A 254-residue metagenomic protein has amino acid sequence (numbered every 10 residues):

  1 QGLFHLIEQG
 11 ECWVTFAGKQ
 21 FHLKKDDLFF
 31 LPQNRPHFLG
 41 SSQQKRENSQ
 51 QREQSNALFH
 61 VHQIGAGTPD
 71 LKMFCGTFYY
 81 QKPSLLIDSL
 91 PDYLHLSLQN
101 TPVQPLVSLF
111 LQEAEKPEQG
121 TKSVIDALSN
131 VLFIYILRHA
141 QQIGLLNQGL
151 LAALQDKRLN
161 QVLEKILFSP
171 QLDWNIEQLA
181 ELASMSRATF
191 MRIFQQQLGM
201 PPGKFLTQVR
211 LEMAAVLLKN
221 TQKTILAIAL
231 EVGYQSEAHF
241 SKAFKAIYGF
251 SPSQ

Functional and structural regions predicted by a protein language model:
Q1-I87: N-terminal regulatory/effector-sensing and dimerization cores that precede helix-turn-helix DNA-binding domains
H22-K24, M73, H95-L98, V124 (+3 more regions): Secondary-structure boundary/capping motif
H37, S41-Q43, I136, A140 (+2 more regions): Short amphipathic alpha-helical interaction/hinge segments
E53-N56, Q104, S108, N160 (+1 more regions): Generic alpha-helical structural signal
M73, V107-F110, S129-L137, M191: Hydrophobic alpha-helical core bundles mediating ligand binding, dimerization, or RNAP-core interactions
I87, P91-T101, A114-S129, F133-L172 (+3 more regions): Short, Lys/Arg-enriched, Trp-marked, Pro/Gly-tolerant hinge/linker segments that flank
Q161-F168, L172-S186, R192-K242, I247-F250 (+1 more regions): Terminal helix-turn-helix DNA-binding modules in bacterial transcription factors
